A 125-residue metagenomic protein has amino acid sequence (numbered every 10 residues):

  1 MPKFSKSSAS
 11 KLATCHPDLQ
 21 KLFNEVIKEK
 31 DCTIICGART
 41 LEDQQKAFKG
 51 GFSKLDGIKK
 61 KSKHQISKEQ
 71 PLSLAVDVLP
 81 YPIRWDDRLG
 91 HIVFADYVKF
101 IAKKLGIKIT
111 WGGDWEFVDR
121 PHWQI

Functional and structural regions predicted by a protein language model:
M1-T33: Active-site acidic/histidine clusters and adjacent loop/turn architecture that either coordinate catalytic ions
P2-F4, T33-I35, F48, V78-Y81 (+1 more regions): Solvent-exposed, well-ordered amphipathic alpha-helical segments that flank/support binding or catalytic loops
S5-K6, T40, D87: General structural signal for secondary-structure boundaries
K6, S53-K54, K60, W115: Polar low-complexity intrinsically disordered regions enriched in Ser/Thr and small residues
L12, K54-L55: Hydrophobic, well-ordered secondary-structure scaffolds
A13, K59-I125: Catalytic cores and adjacent binding grooves of peptidoglycan-active enzymes
A13-Q20, A38-L41, L72: Alpha-helix initiation and capping sites
F23-K54, K104, G112: Extended, low-complexity, intrinsically disordered C-terminal regulatory tails of eukaryotic serine/threonine kinases
